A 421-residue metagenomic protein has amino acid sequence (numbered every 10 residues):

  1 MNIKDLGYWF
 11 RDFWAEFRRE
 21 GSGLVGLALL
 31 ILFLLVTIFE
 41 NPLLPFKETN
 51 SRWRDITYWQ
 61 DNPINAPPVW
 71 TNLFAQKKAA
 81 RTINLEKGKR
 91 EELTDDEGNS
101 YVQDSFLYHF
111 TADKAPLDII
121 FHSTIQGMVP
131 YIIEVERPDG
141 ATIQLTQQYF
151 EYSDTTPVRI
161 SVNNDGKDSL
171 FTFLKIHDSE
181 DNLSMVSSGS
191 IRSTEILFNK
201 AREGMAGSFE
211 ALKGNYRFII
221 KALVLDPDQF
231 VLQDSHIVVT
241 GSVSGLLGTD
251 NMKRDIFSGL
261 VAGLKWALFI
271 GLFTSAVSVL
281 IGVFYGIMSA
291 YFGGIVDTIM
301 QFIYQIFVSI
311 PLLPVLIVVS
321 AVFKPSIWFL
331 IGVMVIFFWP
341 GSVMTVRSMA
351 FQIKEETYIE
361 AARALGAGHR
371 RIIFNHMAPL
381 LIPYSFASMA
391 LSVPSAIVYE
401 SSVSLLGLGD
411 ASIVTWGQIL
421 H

Functional and structural regions predicted by a protein language model:
M1-G271: Gly/Trp-centered helix-boundary motif
T249-H421: Alpha-helical transmembrane segments of integral membrane proteins, especially multi-pass inner/plasma-membrane
